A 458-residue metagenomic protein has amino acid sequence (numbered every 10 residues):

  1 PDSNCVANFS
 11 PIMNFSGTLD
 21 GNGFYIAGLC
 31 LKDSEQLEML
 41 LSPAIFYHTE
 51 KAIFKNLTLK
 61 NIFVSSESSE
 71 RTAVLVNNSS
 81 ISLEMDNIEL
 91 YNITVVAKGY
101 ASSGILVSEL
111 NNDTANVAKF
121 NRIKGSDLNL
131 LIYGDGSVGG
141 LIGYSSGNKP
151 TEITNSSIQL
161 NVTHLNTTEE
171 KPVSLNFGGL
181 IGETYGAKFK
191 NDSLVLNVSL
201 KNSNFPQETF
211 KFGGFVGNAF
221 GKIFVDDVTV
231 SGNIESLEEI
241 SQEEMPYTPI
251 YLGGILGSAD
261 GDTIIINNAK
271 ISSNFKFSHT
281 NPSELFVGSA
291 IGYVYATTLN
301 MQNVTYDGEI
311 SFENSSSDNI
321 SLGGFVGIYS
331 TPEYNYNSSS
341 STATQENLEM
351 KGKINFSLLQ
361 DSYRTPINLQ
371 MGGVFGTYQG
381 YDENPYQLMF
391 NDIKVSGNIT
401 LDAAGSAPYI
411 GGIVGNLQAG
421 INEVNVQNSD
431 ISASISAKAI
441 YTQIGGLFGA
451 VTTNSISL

Functional and structural regions predicted by a protein language model:
P1-L458: Surface-exposed repetitive/solenoidal architectures
